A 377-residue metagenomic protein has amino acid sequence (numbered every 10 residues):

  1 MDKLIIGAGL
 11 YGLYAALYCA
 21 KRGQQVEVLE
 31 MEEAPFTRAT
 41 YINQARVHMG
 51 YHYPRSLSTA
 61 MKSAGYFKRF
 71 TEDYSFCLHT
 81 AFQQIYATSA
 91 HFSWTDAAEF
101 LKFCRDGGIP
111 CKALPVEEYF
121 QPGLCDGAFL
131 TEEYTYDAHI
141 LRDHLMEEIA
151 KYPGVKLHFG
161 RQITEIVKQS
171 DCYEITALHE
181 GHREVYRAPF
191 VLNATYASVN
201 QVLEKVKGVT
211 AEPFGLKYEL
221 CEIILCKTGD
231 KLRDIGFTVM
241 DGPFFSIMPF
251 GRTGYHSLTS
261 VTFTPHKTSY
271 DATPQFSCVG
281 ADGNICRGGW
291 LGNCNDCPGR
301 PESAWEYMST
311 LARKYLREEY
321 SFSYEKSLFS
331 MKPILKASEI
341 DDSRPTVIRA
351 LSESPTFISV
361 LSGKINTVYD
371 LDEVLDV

Functional and structural regions predicted by a protein language model:
D2-E27: N-terminal Rossmann-like FAD-binding beta1-loop-alpha1 element of flavoenzymes
A20-Y41: Glycine-rich FAD pyrophosphate-binding loop
F36, E184-M240, F250-Y255, C278: Central helical "cap/lid" subdomain
Q44-G127: Dinucleotide-binding Rossmann-like beta1-alpha1 core, especially the glycine-rich loop that anchors the ADP
P54, T88-A97, A128-E147, G299-A304 (+1 more regions): Short beta-strand to alpha-helix junction loop
F129-F190, A194-L203, V368-D376: Helical element adjacent to the flavin cofactor pocket in flavoenzyme catalytic cores
I140, E306-V377: C-terminal catalytic lobe of FAD-dependent flavoproteins
R252-Y255, P265-M331: Flavin-binding catalytic cores
